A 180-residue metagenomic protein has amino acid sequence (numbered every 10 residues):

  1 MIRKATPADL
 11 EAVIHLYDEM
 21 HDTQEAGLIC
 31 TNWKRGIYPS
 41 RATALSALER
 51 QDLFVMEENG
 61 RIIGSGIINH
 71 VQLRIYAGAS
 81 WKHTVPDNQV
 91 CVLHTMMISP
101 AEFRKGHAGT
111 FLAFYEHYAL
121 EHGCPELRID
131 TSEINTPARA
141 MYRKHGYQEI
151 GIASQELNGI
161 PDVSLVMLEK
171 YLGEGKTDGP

Functional and structural regions predicted by a protein language model:
M1-H15: A short beta-loop-alpha structural element at the N-terminal edge of CoA-dependent acyl/N-acetyltransferase catalytic
I14, D22-T43: Conserved GNAT-fold acetyl-CoA-binding loop/helix
A42-V55, V71-I75, V92: A short helix-loop-beta-strand connector motif used in the catalytic cores of GNAT acetyltransferases and, in some
D52-G66: Conserved beta-hairpin
I67-T95, P100-F103, E156-P161: Conserved acyl-donor/pantetheine-binding loop and adjacent beta-alpha core of acyl/acetyltransferases and related
V85-D87, P125, S132-T136, R143-H145 (+1 more regions): C-terminal "cap" of GNAT-fold acetyltransferases
I98, R104-H117, A140-K144: Conserved acetyl-CoA-binding loop-helix of GNAT-fold acetyltransferases
L112, A119-T131: Conserved GNAT acetyl-CoA-binding A-motif
